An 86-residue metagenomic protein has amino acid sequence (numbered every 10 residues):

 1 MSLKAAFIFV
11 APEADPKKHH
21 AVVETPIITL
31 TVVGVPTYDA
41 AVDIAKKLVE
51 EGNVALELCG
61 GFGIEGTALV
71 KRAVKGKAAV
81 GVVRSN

Functional and structural regions predicted by a protein language model:
M1-A14: N-terminal basic/disordered segments at the start of proteins
S2-A5, I27-I28, E51, K75-A79: Short coil/turn connectors at secondary-structure junctions
A11, G60, R84: Short secondary-structure boundary segments
A14, H20-V23, V33: Long, charge-rich, low-complexity intrinsically disordered regions
P26-Y38: Active-site mouth loops of central-metabolism enzymes
K46-V49: Non-catalytic positions within long, well-ordered alpha-helices that form the structural scaffold/packing of enzyme
V54-L58: Short catalytic-loop micro-motif centered on adjacent basic/acidic residues
I64-N86: Alpha-helix-loop-beta-strand connector modules within alpha/beta enzyme cores
